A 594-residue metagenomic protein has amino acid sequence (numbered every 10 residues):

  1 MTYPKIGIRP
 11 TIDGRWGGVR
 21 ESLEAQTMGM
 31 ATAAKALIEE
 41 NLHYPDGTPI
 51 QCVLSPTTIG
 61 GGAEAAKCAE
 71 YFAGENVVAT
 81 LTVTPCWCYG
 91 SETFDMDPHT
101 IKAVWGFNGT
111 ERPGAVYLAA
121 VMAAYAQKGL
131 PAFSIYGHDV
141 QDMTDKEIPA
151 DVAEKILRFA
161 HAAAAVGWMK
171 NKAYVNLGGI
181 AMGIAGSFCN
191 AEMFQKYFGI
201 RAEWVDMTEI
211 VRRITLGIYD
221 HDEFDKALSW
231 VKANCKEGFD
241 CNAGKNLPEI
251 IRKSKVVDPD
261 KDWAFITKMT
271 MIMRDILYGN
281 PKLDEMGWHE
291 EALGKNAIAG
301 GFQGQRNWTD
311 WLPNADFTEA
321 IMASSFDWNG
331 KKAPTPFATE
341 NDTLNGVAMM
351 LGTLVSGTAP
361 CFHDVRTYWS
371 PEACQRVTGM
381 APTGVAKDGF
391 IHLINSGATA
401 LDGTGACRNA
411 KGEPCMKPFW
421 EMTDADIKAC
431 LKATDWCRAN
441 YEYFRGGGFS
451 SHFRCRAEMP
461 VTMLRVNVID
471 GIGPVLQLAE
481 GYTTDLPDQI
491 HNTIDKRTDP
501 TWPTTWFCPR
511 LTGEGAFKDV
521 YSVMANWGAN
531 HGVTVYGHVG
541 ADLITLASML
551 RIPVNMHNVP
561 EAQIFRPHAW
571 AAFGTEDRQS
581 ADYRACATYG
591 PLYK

Functional and structural regions predicted by a protein language model:
M1-K594: An N-terminal assembly and electron-transfer interface module characteristic of large anaerobic redox and radical
